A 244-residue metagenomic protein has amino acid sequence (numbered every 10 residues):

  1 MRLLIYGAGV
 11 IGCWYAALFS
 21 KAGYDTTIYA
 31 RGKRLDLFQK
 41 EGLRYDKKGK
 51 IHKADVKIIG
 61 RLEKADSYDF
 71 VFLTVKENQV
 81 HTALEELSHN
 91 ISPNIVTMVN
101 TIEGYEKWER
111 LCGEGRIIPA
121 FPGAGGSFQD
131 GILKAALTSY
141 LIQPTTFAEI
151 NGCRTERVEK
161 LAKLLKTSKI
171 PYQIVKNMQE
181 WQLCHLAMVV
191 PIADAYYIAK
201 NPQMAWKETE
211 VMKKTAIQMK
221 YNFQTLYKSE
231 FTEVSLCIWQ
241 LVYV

Functional and structural regions predicted by a protein language model:
M1-I51: NAD(P)+-binding Rossmann beta1-loop-alpha1 motif at the extreme N-terminus of oxidoreductases
L3, D25-T26, I95, I117 (+1 more regions): Hydrophobic anchor at the start of a short beta-strand that flanks the dinucleotide cofactor-binding loop
Y24, I170, F231: Short phosphate-binding/catalytic loops that engage adenosine nucleotides
K50-K134: Rossmann-like NAD(P)(H) cofactor-binding subdomain of soluble oxidoreductases
Y105-H185, P191: Rossmann-fold dinucleotide-binding core
Q179-M204, E210-F223: Active-site-proximal catalytic alpha-helix in oxidoreductases
V211-V244: Small-residue-rich helix-loop
